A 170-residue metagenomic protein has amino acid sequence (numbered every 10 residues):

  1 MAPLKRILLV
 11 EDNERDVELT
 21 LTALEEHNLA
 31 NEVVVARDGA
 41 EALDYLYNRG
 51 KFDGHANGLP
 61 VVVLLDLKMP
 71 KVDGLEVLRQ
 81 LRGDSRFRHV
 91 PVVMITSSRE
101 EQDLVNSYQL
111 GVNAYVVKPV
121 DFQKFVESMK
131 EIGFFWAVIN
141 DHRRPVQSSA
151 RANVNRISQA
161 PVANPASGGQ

Functional and structural regions predicted by a protein language model:
K5-R15, T20-E25, V34, V63: Conserved acidic segment of CheY-like receiver
L19-T22, V34-V62: Acidic, metal-coordinating helix/loop segments flanking the phosphotransfer/catalytic sites of two-component signaling
E41, V120-G133, D141-V146: C-terminal output helix
L65, V93-I95: Hydrophobic/aromatic residues positioned on beta-strands within the core alpha/beta folds
L67-M69: Receiver (REC) domain active-site loop signature in two-component systems and cognate sites in sensor histidine kinases
K71-V72, L81: Hydrophobic residue at a beta-alpha junction that N-caps the helix immediately following a catalytic beta-strand/loop
N113: Short, glycine/charged-rich "phosphate-handling" switch motifs in NTP-dependent and phosphotransfer domains
